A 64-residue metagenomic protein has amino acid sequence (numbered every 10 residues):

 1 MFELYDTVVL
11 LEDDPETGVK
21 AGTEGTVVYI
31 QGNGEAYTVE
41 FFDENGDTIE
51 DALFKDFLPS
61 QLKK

Functional and structural regions predicted by a protein language model:
F2-K64: Basic/aromatic-rich interaction segments and small domains that mediate binding to polyanionic partners
